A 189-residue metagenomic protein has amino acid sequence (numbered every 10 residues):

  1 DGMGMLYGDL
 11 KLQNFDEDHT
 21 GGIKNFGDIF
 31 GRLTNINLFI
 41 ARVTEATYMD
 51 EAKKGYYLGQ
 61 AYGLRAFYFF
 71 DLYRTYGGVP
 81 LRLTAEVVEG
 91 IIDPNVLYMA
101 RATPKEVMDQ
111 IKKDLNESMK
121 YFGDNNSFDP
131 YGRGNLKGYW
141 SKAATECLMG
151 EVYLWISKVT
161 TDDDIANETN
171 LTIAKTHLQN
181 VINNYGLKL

Functional and structural regions predicted by a protein language model:
D1-Y7, V79, L83, M108 (+2 more regions): An aromatic- and glycine-enriched ligand-binding surface/loop that stacks and positions planar moieties
G2-Y76, L97-D109, L115-Y131: Conserved, well-structured interaction surfaces
T75, G90, V159: Flexible, glycine-rich phosphate/dinucleotide-binding loops and adjacent beta-alpha linkers at cofactor/substrate
E86: Residues that form or immediately flank small-molecule/cofactor binding pockets and catalytic motifs
E89-V96: Aromatic- and acidic-residue-enriched carbohydrate-binding clefts of CAZyme catalytic domains
